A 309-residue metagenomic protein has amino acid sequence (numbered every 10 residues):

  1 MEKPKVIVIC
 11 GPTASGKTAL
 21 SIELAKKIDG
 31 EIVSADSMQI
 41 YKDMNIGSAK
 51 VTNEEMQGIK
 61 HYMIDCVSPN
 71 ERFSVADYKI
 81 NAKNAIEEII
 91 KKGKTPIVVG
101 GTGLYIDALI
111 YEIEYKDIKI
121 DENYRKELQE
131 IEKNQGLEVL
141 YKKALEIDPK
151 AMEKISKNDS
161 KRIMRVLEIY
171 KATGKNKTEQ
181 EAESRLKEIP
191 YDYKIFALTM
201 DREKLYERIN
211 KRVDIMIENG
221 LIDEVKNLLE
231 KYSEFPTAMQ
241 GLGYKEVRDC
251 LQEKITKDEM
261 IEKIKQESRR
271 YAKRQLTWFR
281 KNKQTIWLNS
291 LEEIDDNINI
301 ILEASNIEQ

Functional and structural regions predicted by a protein language model:
M1-Q309: Phosphate/pyrophosphate-binding catalytic cores of soluble transferases and nucleic-acid-acting enzymes
